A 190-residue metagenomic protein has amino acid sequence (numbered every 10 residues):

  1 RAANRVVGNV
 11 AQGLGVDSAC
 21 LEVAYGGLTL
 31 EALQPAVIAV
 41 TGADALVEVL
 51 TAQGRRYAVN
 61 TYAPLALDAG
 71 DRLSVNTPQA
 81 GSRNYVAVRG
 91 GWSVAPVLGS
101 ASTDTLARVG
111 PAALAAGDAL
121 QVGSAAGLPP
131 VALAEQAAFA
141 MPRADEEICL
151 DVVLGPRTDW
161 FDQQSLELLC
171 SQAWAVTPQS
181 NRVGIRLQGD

Functional and structural regions predicted by a protein language model:
R1-D190: Conserved "landmark" site that anchors the functional core of diverse proteins
